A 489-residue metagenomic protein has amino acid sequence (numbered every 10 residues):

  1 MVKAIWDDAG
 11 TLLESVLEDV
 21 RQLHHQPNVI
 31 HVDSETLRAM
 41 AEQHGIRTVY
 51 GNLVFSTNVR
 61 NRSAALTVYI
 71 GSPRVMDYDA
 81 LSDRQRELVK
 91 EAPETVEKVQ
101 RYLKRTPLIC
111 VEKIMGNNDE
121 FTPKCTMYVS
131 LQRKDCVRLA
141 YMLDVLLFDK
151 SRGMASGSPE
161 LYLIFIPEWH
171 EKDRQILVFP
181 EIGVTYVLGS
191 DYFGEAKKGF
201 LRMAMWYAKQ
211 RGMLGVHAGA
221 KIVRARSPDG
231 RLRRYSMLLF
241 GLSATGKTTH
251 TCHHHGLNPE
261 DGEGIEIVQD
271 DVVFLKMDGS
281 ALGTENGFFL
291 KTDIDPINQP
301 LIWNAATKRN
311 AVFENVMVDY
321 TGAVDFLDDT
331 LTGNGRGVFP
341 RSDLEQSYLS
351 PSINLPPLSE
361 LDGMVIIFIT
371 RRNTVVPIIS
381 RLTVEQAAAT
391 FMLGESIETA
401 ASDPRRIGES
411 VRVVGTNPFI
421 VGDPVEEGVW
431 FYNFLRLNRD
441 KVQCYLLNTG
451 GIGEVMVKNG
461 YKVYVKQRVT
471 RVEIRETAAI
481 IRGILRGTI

Functional and structural regions predicted by a protein language model:
M1-S190: Long, basic/Gly/Ser/Thr-rich N-terminal segments that mediate initial subcellular attachment or targeting
V2-A64, D79, N315-I489: Conserved NTP phosphate-binding and transfer environment spanning the P-loop NTPase/kinase superfamily
G116, D191-G194, P228, A244-T245 (+3 more regions): Short, glycine-/Ser/Thr-/acidic-enriched flexible segments
N117, P180-I182, V223-S227, K276-S280 (+1 more regions): Short acidic-glycine loop/turn motifs at beta-strand connectors
I166-R234, E263: Extreme N-terminal, non-catalytic leader segments that precede Walker-type/kinase nucleotide-binding cores
Q210-R211, P228, L257-I267, L435-V442 (+1 more regions): Secondary-structure transition/capping motifs at alpha-helix termini and the adjoining loop/turn into the next element
V223-E260: Glycine-rich phosphate-binding P-loop
G262-G335: Conserved nucleotide-sensing/catalytic segment adjacent to the nucleotide-binding pocket in NTP-handling enzymes
